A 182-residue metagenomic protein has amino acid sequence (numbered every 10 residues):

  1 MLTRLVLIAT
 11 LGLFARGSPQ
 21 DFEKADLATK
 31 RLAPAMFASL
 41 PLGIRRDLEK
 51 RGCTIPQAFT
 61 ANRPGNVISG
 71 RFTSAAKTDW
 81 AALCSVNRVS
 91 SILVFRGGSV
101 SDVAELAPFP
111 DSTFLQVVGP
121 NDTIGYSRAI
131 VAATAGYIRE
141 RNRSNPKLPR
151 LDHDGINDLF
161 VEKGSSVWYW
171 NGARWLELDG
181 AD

Functional and structural regions predicted by a protein language model:
L2-A9, R16-S39, P110-D182: Acidic, small-residue rich beta-repeat scaffolds with periodic aromatic anchors
G17-I68: Terminal domain-start segments
E49, V100-V103, G172-L178: Surface-exposed loop/turn elements that mediate protein-protein interactions on large endomembrane-trafficking
R71-C84, L148-L159: Acidic/hydrophobic-patterned starts of short beta strands in beta-sheet-rich repeat architectures
A75-T78, N87-S90, V100-S101: Primarily extracytoplasmic ectodomains and periplasmic/lumenal surface modules that are beta-strand-rich
S85-N87, G97-S99, W170-A173: Short acidic-glycine loop/turn motifs at beta-strand connectors
R88-F95, S165-V167: Structural motif
V94-P110: Extracellular C-terminal loop/segment signatures of secreted glycoproteins
